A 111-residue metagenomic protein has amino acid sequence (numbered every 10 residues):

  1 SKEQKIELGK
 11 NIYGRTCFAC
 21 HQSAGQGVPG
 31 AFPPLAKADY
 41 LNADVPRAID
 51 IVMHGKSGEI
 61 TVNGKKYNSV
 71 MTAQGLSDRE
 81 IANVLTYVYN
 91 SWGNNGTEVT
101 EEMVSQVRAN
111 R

Functional and structural regions predicted by a protein language model:
S1-I12, V28: Electrostatic cytochrome c docking/interface patches
K5-L8, D44, A48, E80-I81 (+1 more regions): Stable alpha-helical elements in mature extracytoplasmic
G9, Y13-S23, M71, V84-V88: The canonical Cys-X-X-Cys-His
T16, S23-G27, G55-E59: A short secondary-structure junction motif
P29-A36, S57-R111: Axial heme c-ligation environment in periplasmic c-type cytochrome domains
A36-A43: Short, contiguous acidic/charged loop-to-helix segments that flank catalytic cores in large enzymes
